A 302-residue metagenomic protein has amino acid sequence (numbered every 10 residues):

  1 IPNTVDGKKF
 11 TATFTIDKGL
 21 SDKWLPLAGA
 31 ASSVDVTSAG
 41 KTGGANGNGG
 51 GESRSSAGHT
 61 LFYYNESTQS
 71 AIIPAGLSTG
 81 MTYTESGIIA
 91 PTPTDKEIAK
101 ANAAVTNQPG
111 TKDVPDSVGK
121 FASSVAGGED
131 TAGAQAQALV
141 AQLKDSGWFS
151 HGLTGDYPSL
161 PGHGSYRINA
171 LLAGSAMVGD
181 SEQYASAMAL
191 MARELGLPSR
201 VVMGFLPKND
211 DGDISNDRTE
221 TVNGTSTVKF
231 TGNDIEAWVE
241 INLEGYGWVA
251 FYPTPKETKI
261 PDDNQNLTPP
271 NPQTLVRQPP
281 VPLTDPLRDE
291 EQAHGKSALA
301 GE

Functional and structural regions predicted by a protein language model:
I1-D95: Intrinsically disordered, low-complexity N-terminal segments that are enriched in acidic
G19, I88-P91, L206, E244-Y246 (+1 more regions): Solvent-exposed coil/turn segments that connect beta secondary-structure elements in extracytoplasmic/periplasmic
N48, A71-I72, T106-G110, W148-G152 (+1 more regions): Juxtamembrane membrane-insertion context
L77, G87-I89, N102, G110 (+3 more regions): A mature extracytoplasmic/lumenal domain signature
P93-K96, K259-P261: Short helix/loop capping segments that flank catalytic or ligand/cofactor-binding pockets
E97-K100, D113, A134: Surface-exposed, charge/polar-rich loops and edge strands
D116-S123: Acidic/histidine-rich, surface-exposed loop or edge segments in extracytoplasmic proteins
G128, A132-A134, V140-A237: Active-site neighborhood of thiol-dependent amide/isopeptide-bond enzymes
